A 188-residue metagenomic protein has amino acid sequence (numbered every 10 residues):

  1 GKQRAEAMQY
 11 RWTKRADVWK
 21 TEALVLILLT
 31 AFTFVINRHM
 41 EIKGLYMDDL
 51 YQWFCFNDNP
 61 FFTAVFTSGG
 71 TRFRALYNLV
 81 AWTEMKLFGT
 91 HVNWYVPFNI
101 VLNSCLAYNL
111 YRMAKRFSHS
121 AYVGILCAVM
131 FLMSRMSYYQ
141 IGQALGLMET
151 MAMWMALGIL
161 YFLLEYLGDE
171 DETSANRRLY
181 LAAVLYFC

Functional and structural regions predicted by a protein language model:
G1-F34: Start-transfer (signal-anchor) and selected internal transmembrane alpha helices of multi-pass inner/ER membrane
T33-C55: Helix-to-loop transition at the C-terminal end of transmembrane segments
T67-G89: Short hydrophobic/aromatic helix or loop-helix immediately within or flanking a transmembrane segment in polytopic
P97-A121, G158-F162: Transmembrane-helix motifs of polytopic, lipid-linked glycan transferases
L110-M136, M153-W154: Transmembrane-helix signature of polytopic, membrane-embedded enzymes that assemble or transfer cell-envelope glycans
V129, Y138-G158, L163: Multi-pass, polyprenyl lipid-linked donor-dependent membrane glycosyltransferases
A156-L179: Membrane-interface transmembrane helices that cradle and orient dolichyl/undecaprenyl
N176-C188: Membrane-interface alpha helices of multi-pass inner-membrane proteins
